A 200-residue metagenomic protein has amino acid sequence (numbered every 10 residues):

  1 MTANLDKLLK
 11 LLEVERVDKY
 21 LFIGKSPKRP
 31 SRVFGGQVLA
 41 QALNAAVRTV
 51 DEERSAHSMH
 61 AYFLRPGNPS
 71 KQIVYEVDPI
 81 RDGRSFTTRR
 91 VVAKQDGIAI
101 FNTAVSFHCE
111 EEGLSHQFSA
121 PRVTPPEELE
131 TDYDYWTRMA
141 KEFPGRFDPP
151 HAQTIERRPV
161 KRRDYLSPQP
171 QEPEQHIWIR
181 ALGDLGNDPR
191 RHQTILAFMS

Functional and structural regions predicted by a protein language model:
M1-S200: Terminal targeting signals and extreme-terminal segments of soluble enzymes
